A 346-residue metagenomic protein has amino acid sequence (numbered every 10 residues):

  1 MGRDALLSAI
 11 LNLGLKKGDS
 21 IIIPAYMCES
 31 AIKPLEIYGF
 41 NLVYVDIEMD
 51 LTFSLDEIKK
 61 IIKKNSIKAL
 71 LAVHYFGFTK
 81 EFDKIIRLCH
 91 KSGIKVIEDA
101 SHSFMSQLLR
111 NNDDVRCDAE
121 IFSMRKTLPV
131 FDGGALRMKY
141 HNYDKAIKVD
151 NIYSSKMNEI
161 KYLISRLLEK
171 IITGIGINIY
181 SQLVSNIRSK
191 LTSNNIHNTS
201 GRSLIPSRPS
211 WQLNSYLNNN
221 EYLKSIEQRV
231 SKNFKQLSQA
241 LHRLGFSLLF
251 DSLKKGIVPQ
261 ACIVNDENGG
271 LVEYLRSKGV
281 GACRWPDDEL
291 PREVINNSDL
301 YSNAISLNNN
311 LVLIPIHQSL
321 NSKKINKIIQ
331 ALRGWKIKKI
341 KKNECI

Functional and structural regions predicted by a protein language model:
M1-S20, P34-Y38, Y44, E57: Phosphate-binding glycine-rich loop
A9, P34, E81-I85, G134 (+1 more regions): A short acidic, amphipathic alpha-helical/loop segment
Y26-I32: Conserved coil-to-alpha-helix start sites within the AMP-binding
E36, I86, H90, H242 (+1 more regions): Anion (oxyanion) recognition and catalysis
N41-D50, C283: Short beta-strand->loop structural element characteristic of the AMP-binding/adenylate-forming
D50-A146, H317: Active-site phosphate-binding strand-loop segment of PLP-dependent enzymes
L71, H141-I346: PLP-dependent aminotransferase class I/II
